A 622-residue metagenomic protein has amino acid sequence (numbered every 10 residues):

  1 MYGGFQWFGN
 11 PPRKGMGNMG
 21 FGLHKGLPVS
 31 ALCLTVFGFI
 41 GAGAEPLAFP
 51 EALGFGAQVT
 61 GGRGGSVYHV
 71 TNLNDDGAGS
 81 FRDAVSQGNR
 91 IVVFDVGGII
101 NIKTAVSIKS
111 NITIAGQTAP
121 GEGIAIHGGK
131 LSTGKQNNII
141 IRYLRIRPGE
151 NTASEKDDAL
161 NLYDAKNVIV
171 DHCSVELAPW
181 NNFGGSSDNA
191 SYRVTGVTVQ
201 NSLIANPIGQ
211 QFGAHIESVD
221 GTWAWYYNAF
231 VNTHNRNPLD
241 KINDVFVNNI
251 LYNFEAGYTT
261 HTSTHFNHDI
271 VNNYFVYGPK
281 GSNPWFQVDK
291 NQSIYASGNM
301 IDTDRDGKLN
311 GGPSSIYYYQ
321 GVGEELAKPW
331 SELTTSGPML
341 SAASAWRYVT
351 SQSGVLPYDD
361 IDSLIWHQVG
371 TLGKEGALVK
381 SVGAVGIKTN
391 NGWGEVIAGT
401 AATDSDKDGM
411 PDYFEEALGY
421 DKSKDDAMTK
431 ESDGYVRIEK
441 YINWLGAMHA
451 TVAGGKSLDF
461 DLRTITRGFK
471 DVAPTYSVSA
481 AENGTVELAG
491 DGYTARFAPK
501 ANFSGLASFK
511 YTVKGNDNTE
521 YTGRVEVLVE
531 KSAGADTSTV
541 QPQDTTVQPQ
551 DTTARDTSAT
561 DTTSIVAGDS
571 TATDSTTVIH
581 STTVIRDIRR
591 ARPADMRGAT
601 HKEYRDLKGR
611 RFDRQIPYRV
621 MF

Functional and structural regions predicted by a protein language model:
M1-P11, D561-F622: C-terminal outer-membrane/trafficking sorting elements
L47-V92, D606-D613: Acidic Gly/Asp/Thr-rich repetitive segments characteristic of extracellular carbohydrate-active and adhesion proteins
R82-G88, I99-A115, E122-R142, P148-K166: Extracellular beta-strand-rich solenoid/capping regions of secreted or surface-exposed proteins that bind or remodel
N111, G116, N137-P148, D164-W180 (+5 more regions): Right-handed parallel beta-helix
L239-G386, T539, T553: Extracellular beta-rich repeat passengers
I387-A453: Extracellular calcium-associated, cysteine-rich motifs in secreted modular proteins
S457-A498, G523-V525: Surface-exposed or secretory-pathway low-complexity segments enriched in glycine-proline and Ser/Thr/acidic residues
G505-D517: A short beta-strand micro-motif common to beta-rich folds, especially ectodomain repeats
